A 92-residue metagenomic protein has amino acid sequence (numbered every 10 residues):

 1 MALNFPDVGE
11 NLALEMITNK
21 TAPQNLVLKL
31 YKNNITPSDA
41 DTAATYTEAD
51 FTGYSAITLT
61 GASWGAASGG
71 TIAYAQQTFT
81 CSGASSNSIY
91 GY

Functional and structural regions predicted by a protein language model:
M1-G91: Small cysteine-rich, disulfide-bonded extracellular modules of the LU/uPAR three-finger superfamily and closely related
